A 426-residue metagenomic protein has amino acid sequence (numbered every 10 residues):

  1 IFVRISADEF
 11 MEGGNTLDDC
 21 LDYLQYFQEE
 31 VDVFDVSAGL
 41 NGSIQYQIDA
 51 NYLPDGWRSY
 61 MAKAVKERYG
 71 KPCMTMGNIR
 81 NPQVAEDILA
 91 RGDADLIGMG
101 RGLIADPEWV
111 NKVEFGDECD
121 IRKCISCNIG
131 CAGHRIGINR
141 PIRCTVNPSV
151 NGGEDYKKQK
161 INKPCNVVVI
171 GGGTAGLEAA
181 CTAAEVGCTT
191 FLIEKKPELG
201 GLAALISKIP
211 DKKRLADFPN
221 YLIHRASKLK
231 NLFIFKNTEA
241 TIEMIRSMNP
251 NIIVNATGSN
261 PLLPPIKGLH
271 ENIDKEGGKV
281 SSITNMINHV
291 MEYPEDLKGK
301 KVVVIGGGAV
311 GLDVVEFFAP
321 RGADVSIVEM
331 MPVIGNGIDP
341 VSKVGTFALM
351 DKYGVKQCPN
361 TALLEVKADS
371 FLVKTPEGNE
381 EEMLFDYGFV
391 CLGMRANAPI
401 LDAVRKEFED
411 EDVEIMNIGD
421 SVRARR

Functional and structural regions predicted by a protein language model:
I1-I170, T174, E178, T182-E185 (+4 more regions): Flavin-dependent oxidoreductase catalytic cores
I79, G173-A175, E198, S259 (+3 more regions): Residue-level detector of alpha-helix initiation sites
P148-K160, R225-K228, I234, P261-R321 (+1 more regions): Glycine-rich dinucleotide-binding loop and its adjacent helix/turn
V169, L192, V304-I305, I327: Hydrophobic Val/Ile/Leu positions in short beta-strands of Rossmann-like dinucleotide-binding domains
L192-K228, V315-T361, V422-R425: Rossmann-like dinucleotide-binding cores of NAD(P)H-dependent redox enzymes
F235-M248, P359-S370: A conserved short coil-to-beta-strand element within the FAD-binding core of flavoproteins
P250-I252, A256-P264, T284, F385-A398: Glycine-/small-residue-rich beta->alpha transition segments that form the dinucleotide
F371-V373, E380-V404, V413-G419, R423: C-terminal catalytic lobe of FAD-dependent flavoproteins
